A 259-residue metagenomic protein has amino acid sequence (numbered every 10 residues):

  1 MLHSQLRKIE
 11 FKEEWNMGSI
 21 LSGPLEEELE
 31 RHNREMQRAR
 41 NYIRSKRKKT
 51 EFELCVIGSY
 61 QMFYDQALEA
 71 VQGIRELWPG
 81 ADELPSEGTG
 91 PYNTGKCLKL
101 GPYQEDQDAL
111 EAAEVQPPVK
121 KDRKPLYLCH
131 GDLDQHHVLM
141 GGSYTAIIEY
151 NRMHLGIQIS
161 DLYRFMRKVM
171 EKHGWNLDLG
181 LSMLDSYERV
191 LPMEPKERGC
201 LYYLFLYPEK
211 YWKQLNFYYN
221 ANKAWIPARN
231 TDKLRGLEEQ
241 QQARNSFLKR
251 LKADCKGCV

Functional and structural regions predicted by a protein language model:
M1-M17: Conserved kinase catalytic-core helix
E14-G90, C97-L128, S182: ATP-dependent phospho-/nucleotidyl transfer catalytic cores
D132: Conserved catalytic-loop position in the HRD/HxD motif
H136-L162: Catalytic activation segment of kinase domains across protein kinase-like and atypical kinase folds
I159-P192, F205-A224: Active-site activation/catalytic loop segments of kinase-like enzymes and analogous catalytic loops in related
M193-E197: Helix N-cap / loop-to-helix initiation motif
W212-V259: ATP/Mg2+ or Mg2+-diphosphate-binding catalytic cores that bind nucleotide phosphates or diphosphates via glycine-rich
